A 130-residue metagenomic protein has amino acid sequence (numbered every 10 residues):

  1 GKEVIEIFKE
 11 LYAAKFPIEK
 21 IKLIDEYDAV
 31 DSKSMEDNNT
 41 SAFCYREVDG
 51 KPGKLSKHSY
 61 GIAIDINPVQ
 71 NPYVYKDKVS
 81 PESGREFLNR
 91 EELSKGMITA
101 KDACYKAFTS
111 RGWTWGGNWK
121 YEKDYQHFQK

Functional and structural regions predicted by a protein language model:
G1-M35: Active-site acidic/histidine clusters and adjacent loop/turn architecture that either coordinate catalytic ions
I18-E19, D31-P68: Mid-length scaffold segments of soluble, non-membrane domains
V48-L55, I62-K130: Catalytic cores and adjacent binding grooves of peptidoglycan-active enzymes
